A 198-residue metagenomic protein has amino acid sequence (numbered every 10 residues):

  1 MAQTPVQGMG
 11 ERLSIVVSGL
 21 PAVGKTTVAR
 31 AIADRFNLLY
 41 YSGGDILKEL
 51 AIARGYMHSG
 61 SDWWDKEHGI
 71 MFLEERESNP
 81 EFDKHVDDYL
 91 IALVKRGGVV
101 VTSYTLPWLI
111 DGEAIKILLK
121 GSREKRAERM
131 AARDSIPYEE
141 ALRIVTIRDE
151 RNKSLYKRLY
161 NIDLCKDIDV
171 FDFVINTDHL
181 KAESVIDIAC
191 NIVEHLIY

Functional and structural regions predicted by a protein language model:
V17: Hydrophobic anchor at the beta1->P-loop junction of P-loop NTPases
L20: P-loop (Walker A) phosphate-binding loop of NTP-binding proteins
V23: ATP-binding Walker
T26, G44: Walker A/P-loop
D45-L109, E124, S135-I136, E150: ATP-dependent small-molecule kinase phosphotransfer cores that center on conserved nucleotide phosphate-binding segments
G112-R148: Conserved phosphate-donor/acceptor-positioning beta-strand/loop module used by diverse small-molecule
Y138-V185: Small-molecule kinase domains that catalyze NTP-dependent phosphoryl transfer to phosphate-bearing small molecules
